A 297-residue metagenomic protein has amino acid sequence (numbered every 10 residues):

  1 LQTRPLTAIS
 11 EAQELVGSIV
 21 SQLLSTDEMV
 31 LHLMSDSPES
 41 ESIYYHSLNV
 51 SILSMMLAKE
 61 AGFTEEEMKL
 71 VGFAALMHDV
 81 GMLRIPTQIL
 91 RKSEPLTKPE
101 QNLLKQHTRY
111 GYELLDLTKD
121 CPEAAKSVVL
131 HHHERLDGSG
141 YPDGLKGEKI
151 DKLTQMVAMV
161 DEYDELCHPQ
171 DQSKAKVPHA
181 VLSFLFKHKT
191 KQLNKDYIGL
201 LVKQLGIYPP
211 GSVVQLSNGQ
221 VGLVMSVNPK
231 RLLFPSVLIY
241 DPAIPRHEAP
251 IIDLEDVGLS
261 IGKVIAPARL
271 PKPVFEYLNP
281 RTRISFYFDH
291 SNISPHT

Functional and structural regions predicted by a protein language model:
L1-T297: Histidine- and acidic-residue-rich, metal-dependent catalytic cores
